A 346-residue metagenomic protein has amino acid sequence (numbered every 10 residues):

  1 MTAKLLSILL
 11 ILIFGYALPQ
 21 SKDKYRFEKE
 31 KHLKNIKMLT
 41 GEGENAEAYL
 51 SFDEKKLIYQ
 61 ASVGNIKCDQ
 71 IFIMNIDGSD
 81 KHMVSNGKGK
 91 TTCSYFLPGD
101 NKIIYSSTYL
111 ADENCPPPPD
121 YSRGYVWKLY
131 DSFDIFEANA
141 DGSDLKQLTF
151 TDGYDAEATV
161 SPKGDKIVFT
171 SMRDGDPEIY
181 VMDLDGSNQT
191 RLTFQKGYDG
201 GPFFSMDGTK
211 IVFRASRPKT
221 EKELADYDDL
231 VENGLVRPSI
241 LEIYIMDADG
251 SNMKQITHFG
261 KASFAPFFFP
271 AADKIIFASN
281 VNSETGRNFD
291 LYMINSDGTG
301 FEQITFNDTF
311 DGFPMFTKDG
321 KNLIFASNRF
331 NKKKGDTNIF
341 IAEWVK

Functional and structural regions predicted by a protein language model:
M1-K22: Bacterial Sec-dependent N-terminal signal peptides
K24, I36-K67: Beta-strand-rich domains and repeat architectures in extracellular enzymes and scaffolds, especially beta-propellers
K24-E44, N75-K90, A138-Y154, D183-Y198 (+4 more regions): Multi-bladed beta-propeller domains
G41-E44, A61-Q70, N86-T91, S106-D134 (+8 more regions): A flexible loop/linker signature enriched in serine peptidases of the S9 family
F52-D53, P98-G99, P162-K163, M206-D207 (+2 more regions): Residue-level detector of Asp-centered blade-edge/turn motifs that repeat once per structural unit in beta-propeller
L57-I58, I103, I167, I211 (+2 more regions): Hydrophobic beta-strand positions that form the internal "hydrophobic ladder" of WD40/Gbeta-like beta-propeller blades
G164, G197-G200, G208: Right-handed parallel beta-helix/beta-solenoid
